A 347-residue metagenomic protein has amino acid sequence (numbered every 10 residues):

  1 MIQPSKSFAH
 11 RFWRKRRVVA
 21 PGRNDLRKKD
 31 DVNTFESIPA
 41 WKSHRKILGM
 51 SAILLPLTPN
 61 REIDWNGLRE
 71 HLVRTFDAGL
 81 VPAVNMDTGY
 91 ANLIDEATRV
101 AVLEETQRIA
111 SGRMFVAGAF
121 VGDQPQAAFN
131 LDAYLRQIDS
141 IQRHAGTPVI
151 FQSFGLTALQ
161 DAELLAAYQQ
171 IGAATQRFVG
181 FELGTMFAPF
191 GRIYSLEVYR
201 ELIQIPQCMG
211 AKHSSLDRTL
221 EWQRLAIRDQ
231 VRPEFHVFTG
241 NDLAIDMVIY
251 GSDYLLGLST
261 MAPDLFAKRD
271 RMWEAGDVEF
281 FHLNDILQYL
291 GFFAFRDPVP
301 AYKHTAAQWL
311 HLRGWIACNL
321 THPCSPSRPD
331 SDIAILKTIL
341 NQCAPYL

Functional and structural regions predicted by a protein language model:
I2, G22-D25: N-terminal polybasic/positive-inside topogenic patches
S7, R16, D25, K29-D30: N-terminal cationic leader/targeting segments used for protein routing and processing
D31-G191: Active-site beta->alpha loop and helix N-cap motifs at the rims of alpha/beta catalytic domains
S37-I38, S51-L54, G79, S252-D253 (+1 more regions): C-terminal alpha-helical cap/extension of soluble enzyme domains
V179, L183-V299: Catalytic alpha/beta core domains of metabolic enzymes, predominantly
